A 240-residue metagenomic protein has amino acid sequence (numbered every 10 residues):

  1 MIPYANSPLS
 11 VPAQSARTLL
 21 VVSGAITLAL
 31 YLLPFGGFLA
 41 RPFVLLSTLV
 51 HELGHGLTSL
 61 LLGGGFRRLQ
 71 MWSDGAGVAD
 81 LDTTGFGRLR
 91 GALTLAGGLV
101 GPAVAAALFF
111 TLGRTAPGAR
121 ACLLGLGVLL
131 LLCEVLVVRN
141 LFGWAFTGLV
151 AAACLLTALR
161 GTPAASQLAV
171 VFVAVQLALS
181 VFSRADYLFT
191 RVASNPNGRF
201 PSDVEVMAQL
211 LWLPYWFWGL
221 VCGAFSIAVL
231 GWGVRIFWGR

Functional and structural regions predicted by a protein language model:
I2-A29, D74-W238: Metalloprotease/metallohydrolase-associated module, dominated by Zn2+-dependent proteases
S10-G56: N-terminal signal-anchor transmembrane alpha helix
G36-G91: Small-residue-rich helix-interface/hinge motifs
G64-R68, T111, G239: Residues in and immediately flanking transmembrane alpha helices
